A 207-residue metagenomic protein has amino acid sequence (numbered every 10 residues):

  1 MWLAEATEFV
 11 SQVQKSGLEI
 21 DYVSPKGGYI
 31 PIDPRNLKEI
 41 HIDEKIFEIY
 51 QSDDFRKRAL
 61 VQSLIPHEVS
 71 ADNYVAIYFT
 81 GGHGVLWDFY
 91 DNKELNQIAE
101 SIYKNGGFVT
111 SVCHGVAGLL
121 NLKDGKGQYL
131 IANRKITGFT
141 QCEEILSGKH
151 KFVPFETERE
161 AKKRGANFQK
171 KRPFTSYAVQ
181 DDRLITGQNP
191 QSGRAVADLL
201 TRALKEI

Functional and structural regions predicted by a protein language model:
M1-N105, A117-I207: Extended, subdomain-level signal for the structured scaffold at the beginning of enzyme domains
F108: Active-site cofactor/cluster-binding pocket
C113: Catalytic nucleophile serine of serine hydrolases, specifically the conserved "nucleophile elbow" pentapeptide
